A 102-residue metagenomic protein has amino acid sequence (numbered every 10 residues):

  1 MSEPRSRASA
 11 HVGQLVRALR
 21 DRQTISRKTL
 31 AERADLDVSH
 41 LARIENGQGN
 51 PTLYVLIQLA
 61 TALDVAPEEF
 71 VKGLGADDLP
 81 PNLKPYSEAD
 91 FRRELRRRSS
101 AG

Functional and structural regions predicted by a protein language model:
M1-R22: A short, Lys/Arg-rich alpha-helix, primarily the initiator
S2, T52-E69: DNA major-groove recognition helix of helix-turn-helix/homeodomain DNA-binding modules
V16, R27, V38, L53-L56: Helix-turn-helix DNA-binding elements, focusing on the entry/boundary residues of the two helices that contact DNA
R20, A31, A60: The alpha-helix within a helix-turn-helix
D21, D35, N46-Q48, G75: Residue-level detection of the helix-turn-helix DNA-binding "recognition helix"
T24-R43: Short alpha-helical DNA-recognition segment
E45, V55, V71-L74: DNA major-groove recognition helix of helix-turn-helix
K72-G102: Short, charged recognition helix plus adjacent turn of helix-turn-helix-like nucleic-acid-binding domains
